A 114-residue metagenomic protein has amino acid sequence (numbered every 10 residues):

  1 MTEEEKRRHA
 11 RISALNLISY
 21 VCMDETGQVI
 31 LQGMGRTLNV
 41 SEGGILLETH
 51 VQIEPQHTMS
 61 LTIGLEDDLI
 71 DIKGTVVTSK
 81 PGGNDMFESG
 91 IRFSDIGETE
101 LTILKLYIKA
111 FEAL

Functional and structural regions predicted by a protein language model:
M1-V40, K109-L114: N-terminal helix initiation/capping motif
H9, E48-Q52: Short, surface-exposed secondary-structure edge patches
S13, S19, P55, E88-L106: Short solvent-exposed strand/turn elements
I18-M23, Q56-L69: Short conserved beta-strand and strand-loop elements enriched in small hydrophobics with frequent Asp/Gly
M23, E42, S79-N84: Short, conserved beta-turn/loop elements at beta-strand boundaries and strand-helix junctions
G35, I72-S79: Short beta-strand-centered aromatic/proline hotspots
N39-S41, K80, D95-G97: A generic structural motif
I45-T49, G82-F93: Short, solvent-exposed secondary-structure boundary/capping segments
